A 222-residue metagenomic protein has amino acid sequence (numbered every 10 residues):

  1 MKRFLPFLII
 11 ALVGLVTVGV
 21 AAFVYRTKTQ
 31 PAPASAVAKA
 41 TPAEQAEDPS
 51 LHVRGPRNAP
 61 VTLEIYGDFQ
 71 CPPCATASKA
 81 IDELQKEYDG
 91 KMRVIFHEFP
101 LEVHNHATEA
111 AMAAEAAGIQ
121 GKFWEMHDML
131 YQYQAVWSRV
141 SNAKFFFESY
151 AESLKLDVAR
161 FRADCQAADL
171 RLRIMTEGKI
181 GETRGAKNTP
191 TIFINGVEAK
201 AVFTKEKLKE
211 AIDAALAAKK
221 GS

Functional and structural regions predicted by a protein language model:
M1-T27, E148-S222: C-terminal cap of thioredoxin/glutaredoxin-like
T27-T41: Ser/Thr/Pro/Gly-rich low-complexity linker/stalk segments immediately outside membranes or between
A40-P42, K144-F145: Acidic catalytic patch
E44-V61, K86: A short beta-strand-turn-helix
V53-R54, W137, A199: Short clusters of hydrophobic/aromatic residues that line enzyme substrate/ligand-binding pockets
P56, I65, A201: Conserved strand-loop elements at the edges of beta-sheets that form or border functional pockets
A59, E64-Q70, A75-E152, D157 (+2 more regions): Structural alpha/beta surface segment adjacent to cysteine/selenocysteine redox centers across thiol/disulfide enzymes
